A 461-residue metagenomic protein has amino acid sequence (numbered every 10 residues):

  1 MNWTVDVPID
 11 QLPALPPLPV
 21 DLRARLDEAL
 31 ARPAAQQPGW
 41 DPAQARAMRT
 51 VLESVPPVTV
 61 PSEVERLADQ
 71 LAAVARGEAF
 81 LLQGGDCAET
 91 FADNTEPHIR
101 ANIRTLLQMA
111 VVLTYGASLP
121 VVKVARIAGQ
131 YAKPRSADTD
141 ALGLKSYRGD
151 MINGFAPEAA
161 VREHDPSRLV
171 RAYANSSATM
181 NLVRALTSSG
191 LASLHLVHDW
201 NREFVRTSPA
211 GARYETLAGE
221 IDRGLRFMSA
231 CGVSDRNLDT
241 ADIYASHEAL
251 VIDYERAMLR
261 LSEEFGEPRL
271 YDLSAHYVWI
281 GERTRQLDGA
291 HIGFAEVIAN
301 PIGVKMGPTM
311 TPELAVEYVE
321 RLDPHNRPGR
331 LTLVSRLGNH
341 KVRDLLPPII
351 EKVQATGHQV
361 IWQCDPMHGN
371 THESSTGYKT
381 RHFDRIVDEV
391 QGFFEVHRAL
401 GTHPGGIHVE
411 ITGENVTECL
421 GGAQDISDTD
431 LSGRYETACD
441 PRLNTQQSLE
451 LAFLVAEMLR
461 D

Functional and structural regions predicted by a protein language model:
M1-N153: Long, contiguous, compositionally biased segments that the model treats as domain-scale units
R66-A68, D288-H291, Y318, P347-I349: Glycine-rich, charged/polar anion/phosphate-binding loops that engage phosphate groups from diverse ligands
G77-E78, W362-C364: Short coil-to-beta-strand
G85, A125, G307, D365-M367 (+1 more regions): Anionic group-transfer/hydrolysis microenvironments
A88-E89, D93-G338, R381, E389 (+2 more regions): Active-site-facing alpha/beta catalytic cores
A137-T139, L345-I349, A423-Q424: Short, surface-exposed amphipathic charged segments that create phosphate/polyanion-binding patches used for binding
A315-Y318, P324, R330-W362, H368-T417: Non-transmembrane, aqueous-exposed alpha-helical and coiled segments at domain scale
G413-S432: Short glycine/proline-rich, acidic loop/turn segments that cap or connect secondary-structure elements
